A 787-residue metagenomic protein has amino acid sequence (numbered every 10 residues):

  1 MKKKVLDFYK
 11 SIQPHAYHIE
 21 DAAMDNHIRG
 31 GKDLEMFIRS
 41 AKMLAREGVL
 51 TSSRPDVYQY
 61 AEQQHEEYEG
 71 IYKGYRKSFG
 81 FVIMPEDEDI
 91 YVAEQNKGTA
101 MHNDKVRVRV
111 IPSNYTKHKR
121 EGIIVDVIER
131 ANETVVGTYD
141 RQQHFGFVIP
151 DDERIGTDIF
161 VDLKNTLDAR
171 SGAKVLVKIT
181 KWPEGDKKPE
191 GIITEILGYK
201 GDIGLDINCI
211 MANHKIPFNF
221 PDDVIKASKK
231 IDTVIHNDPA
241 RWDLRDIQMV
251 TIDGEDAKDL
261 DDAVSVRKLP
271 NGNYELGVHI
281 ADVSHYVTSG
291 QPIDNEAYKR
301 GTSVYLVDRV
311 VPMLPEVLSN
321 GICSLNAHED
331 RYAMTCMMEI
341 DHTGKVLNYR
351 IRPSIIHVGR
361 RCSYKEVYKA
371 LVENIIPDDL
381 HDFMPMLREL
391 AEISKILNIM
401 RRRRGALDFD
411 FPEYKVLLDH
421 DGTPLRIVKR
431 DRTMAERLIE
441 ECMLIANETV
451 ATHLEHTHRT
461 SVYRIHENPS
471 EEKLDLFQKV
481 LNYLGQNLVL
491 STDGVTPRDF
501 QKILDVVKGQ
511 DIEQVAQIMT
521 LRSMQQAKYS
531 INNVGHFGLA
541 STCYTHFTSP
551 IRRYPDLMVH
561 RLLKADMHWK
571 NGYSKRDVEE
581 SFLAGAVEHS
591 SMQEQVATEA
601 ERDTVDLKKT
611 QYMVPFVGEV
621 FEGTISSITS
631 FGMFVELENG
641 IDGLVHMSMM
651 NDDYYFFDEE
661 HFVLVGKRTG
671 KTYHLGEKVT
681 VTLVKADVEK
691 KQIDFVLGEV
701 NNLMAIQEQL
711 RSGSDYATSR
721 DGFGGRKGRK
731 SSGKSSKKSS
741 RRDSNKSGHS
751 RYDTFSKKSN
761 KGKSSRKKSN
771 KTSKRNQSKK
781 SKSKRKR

Functional and structural regions predicted by a protein language model:
M1-G277, S284-E329, C362, E366-K369 (+2 more regions): Charge-lined substrate channels and their catalytic hotspots, especially those that engage the 3′ end of RNA
M24, L176, W182-P183, C209-I216 (+8 more regions): Electropositive polyanion-binding surfaces
D89-A93, I155-V161, I641-F657, A705-L710: A short macromolecule-binding patch
D104, H646-E689, I693, I706-G722 (+1 more regions): Intrinsically disordered, low-complexity linker and terminal regions at domain boundaries
V108, V177, I628, V681-L683: A generic structural signal for residues embedded in beta-strands
L167, Q611-M613, K671: Outer-membrane beta-barrel proteins
I252, V696-M704: Positively charged, low-complexity, intrinsically disordered RNA-binding extensions
